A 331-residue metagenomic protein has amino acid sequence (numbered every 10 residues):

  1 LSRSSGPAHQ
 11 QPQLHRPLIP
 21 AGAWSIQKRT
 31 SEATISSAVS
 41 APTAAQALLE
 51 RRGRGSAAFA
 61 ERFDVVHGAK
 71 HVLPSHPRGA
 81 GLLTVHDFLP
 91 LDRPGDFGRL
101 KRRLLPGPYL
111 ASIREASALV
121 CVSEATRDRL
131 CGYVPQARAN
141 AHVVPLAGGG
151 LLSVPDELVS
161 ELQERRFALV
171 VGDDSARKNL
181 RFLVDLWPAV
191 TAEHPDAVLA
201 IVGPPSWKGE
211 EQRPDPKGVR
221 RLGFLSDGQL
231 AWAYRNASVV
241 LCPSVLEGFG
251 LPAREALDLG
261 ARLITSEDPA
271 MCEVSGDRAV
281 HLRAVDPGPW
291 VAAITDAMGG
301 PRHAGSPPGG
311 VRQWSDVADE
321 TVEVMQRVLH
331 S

Functional and structural regions predicted by a protein language model:
L1-S331: Carbohydrate transferase catalytic cores enriched for Leloir-type hexosyltransferases
